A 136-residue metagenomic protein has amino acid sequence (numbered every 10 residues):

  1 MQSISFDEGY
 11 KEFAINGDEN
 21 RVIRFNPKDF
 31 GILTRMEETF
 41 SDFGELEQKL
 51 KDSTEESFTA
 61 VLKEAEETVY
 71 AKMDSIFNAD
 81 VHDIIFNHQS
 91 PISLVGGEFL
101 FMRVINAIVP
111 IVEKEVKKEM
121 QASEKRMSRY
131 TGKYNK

Functional and structural regions predicted by a protein language model:
M1-E56: Short N-terminal mixed-charge amphipathic segments
K51-K63, N87-P91: Short, surface-exposed loop/turn segments at secondary-structure junctions
A79-K136: C-terminal charged interaction modules
